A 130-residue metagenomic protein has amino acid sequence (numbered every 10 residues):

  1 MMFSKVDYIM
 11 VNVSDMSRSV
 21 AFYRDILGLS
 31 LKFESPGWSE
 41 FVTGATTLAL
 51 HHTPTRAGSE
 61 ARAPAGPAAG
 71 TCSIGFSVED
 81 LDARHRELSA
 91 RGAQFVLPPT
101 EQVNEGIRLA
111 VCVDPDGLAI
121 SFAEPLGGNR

Functional and structural regions predicted by a protein language model:
M1-D7, S30-F76, H85-V113, E124-R130: Vicinal oxygen chelate
S19-R24, L88, G117: Conserved active-site tyrosine of GNAT-family acetyltransferases
